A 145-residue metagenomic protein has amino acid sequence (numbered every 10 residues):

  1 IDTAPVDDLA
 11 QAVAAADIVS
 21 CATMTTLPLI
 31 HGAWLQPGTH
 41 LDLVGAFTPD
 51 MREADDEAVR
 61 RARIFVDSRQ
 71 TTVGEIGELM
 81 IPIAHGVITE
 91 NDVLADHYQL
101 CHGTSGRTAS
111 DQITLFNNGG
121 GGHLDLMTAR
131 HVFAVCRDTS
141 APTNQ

Functional and structural regions predicted by a protein language model:
I1-D2, S140: Structural alpha-beta junctions
T3-A84: Rossmann-like adenosine-cofactor binding region
D50-Q145: Adenosine-phosphate binding glycine-rich loop
